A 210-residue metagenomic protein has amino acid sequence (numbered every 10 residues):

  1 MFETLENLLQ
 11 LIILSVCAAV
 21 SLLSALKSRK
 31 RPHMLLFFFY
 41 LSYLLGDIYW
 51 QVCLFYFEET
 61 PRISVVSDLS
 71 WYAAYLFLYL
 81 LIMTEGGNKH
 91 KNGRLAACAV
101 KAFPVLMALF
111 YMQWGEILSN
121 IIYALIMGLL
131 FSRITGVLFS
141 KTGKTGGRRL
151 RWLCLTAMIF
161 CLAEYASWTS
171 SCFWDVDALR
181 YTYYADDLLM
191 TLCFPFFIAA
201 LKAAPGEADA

Functional and structural regions predicted by a protein language model:
M1-C17, Q113-A124, Y183-Y184: Hydrophobic transmembrane alpha-helical segments in integral membrane proteins
M1-L5, P61-S70, R180-A185: Short aromatic-rich membrane-water interface segments that cap or initiate transmembrane helices in multi-pass membrane
L9-S21, P32-Y56, S67-Y75, P104-M107 (+2 more regions): Hydrophobic alpha-helical transmembrane segments of multi-pass membrane proteins
C17-S28, L54-R62, V66-V100, A108 (+2 more regions): Internal transmembrane alpha-helix with an interfacial aromatic "cap," most often the third helix
K27-Y40, K89-A99, K144-T156, G206-A210: Membrane-interfacial loop-to-transmembrane alpha-helix junctions, especially the N-terminal start
F55-R62, L109-I121, F173-D177: Membrane-interface helix caps and helix-loop-helix hairpins in membrane proteins
W71-F77, S119-I134, M190-T191: Generic alpha-helical transmembrane segments
Y79, F131-A210: C-terminal transmembrane-bundle signature of multipass membrane proteins, characterized by strong activation on
